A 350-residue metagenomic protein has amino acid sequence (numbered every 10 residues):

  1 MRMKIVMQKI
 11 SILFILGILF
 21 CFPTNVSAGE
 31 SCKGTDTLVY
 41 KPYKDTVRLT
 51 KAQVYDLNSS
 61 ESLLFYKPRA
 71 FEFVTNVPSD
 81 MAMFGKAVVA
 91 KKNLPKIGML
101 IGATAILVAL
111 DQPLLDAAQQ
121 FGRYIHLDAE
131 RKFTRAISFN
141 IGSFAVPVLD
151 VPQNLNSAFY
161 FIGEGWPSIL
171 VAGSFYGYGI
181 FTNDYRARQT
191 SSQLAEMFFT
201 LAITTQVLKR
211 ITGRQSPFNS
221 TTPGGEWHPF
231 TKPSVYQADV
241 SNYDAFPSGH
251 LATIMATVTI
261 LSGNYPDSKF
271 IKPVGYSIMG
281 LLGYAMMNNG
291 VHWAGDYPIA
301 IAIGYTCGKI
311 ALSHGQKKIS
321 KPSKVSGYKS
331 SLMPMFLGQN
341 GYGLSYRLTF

Functional and structural regions predicted by a protein language model:
I5, K9, F199, T221-G338 (+1 more regions): Membrane-embedded catalytic cores of phosphoryl/pyrophosphoryl-handling enzymes
L13-F22: Bacterial N-terminal signal peptides
N25-E164, V171-Y178, R210-G213, P217-T221 (+4 more regions): N-terminal targeting leaders of membrane proteins
G85-M99, F159-W166, S192, S248 (+2 more regions): Membrane-penetrating hydrophobic segments
A103, L107, D111, T200-T205 (+3 more regions): Alpha-helical transmembrane segments of multipass membrane proteins
L115, Q119, Y178-G179, T205-G213 (+2 more regions): Membrane-water interface at transmembrane helix exits
I169-I180, F270-G275: Surface-exposed extracellular loop regions of Gram-negative outer-membrane beta-barrel proteins
G179-T204, L208: Interfacial segments of alpha-helical transmembrane regions
